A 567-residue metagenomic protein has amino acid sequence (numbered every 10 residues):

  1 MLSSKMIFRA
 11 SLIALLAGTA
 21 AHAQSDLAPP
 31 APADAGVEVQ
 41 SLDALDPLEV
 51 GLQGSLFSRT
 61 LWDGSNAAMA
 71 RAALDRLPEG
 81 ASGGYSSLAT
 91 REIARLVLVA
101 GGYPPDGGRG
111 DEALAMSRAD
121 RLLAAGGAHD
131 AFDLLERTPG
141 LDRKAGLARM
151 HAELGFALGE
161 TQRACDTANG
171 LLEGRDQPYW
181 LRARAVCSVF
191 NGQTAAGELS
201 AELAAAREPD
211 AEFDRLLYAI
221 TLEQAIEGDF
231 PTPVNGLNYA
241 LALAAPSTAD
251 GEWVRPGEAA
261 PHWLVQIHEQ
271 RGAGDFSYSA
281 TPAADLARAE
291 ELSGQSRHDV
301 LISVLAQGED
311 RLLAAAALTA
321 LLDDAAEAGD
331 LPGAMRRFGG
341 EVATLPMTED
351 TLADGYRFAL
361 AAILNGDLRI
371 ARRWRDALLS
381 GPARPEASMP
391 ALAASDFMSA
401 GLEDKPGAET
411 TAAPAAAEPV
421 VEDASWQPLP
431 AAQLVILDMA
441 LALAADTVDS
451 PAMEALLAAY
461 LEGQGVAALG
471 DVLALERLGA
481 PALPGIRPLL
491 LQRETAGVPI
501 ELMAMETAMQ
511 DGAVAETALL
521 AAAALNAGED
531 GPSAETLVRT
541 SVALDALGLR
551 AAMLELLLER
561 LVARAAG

Functional and structural regions predicted by a protein language model:
L2-H22: Gram-negative bacterial Sec-dependent N-terminal signal peptides
Q24-E112, G274-F276, A284-E309, A442-E516 (+1 more regions): Terminal, intrinsically disordered low-complexity segments enriched in charged/polar and proline residues
R59-A67, S82-G83, L98-G107, D133-R143 (+18 more regions): Solenoid-like repeat scaffolds
G108-M116, G140-M150, G174-A183, P209-L216 (+14 more regions): Generic helix N-cap/helix-start motif at coil->alpha-helix transitions
R121, M150-G155, C187-S188, A361 (+1 more regions): Residue-level signature for tetratricopeptide repeat
C165-W253, A432: Extended amphipathic alpha-helical segments with heptad-repeat/coiled-coil character used for oligomerization, fusion
D250-A445: Extended alpha-helical solenoid scaffold regions that build the rod-like backbones of large eukaryotic assemblies
